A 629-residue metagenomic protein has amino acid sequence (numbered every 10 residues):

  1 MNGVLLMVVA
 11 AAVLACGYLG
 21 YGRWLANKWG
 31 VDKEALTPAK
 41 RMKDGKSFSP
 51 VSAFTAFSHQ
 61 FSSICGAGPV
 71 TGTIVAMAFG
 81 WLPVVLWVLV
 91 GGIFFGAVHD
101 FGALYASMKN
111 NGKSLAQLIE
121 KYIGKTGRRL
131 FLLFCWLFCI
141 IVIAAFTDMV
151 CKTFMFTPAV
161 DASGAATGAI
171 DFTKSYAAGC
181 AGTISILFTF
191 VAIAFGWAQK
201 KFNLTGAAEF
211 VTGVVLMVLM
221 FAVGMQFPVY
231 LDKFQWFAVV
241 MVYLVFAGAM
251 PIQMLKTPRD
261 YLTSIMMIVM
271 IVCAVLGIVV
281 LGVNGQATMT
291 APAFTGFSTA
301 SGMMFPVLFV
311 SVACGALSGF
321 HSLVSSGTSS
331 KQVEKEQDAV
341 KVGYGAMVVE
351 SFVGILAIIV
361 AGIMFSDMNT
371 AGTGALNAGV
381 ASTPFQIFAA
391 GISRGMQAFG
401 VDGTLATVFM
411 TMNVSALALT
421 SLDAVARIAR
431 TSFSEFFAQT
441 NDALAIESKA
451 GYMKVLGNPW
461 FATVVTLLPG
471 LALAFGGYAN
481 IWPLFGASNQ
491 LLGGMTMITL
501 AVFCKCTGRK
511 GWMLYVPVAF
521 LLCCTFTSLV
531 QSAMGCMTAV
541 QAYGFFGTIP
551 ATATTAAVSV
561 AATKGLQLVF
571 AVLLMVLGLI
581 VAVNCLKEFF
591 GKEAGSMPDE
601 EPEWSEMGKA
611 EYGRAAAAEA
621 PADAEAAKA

Functional and structural regions predicted by a protein language model:
N2, V70, L82, I141-D171 (+12 more regions): Transmembrane helix-loop junctions in multi-pass membrane proteins
N2-L19, A76-A106, A116, C180-A192 (+3 more regions): Extracellular loop-to-transmembrane helix junctions
V13-V70, S264, M303, V307: Membrane-interface "cap" regions at the ends of multi-pass membrane proteins
C16-W29, G179-V223, K233-V280, A429-S434 (+2 more regions): Membrane-interface loop-to-helix entry segments
R23-S49, V75, V85, L89 (+6 more regions): Flexible loop linkers connecting adjacent transmembrane helices in multi-pass alpha-helical membrane transporters
S49-N111, K121-K125, I141-P158, K341-M368 (+2 more regions): Membrane-interface helix-loop-helix modules in multi-pass membrane proteins
K125-I140, G345-S351, A406, E435-F475 (+2 more regions): Loop-to-transmembrane helix boundary motifs in multi-pass membrane proteins
I278-G296, V348-A390: Extracellular/periplasmic helix-exit of transmembrane alpha-helices
